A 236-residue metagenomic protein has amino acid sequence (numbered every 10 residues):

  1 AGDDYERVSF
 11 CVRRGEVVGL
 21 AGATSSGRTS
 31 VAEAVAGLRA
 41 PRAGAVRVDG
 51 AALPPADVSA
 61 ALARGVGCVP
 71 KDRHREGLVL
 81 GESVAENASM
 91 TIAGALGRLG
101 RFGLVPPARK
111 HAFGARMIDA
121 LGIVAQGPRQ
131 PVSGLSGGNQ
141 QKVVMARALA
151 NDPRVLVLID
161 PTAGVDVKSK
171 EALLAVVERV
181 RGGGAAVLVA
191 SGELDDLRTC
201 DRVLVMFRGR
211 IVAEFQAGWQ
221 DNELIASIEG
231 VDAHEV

Functional and structural regions predicted by a protein language model:
A1-V236: Glycine-rich phosphate-binding loops of nucleotide-dependent enzymes
